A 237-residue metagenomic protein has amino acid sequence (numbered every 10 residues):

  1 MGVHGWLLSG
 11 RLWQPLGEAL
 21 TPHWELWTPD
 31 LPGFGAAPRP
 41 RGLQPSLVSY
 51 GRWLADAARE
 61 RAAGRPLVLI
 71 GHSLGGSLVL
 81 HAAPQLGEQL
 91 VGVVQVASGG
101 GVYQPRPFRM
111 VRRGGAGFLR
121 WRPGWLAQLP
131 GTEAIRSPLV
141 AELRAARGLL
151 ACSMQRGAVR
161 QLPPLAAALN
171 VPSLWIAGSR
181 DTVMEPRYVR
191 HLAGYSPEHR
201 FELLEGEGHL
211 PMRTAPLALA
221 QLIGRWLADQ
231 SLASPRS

Functional and structural regions predicted by a protein language model:
M1-A36: Conserved HGGG/HGGXW glycine-rich cap/lid loop of the alpha/beta-hydrolase fold
H4-W6, G71-S73, G178: Conserved alpha/beta-hydrolase "nucleophile elbow" surrounding the catalytic nucleophile
W27-I70, Q221: Active-site loop/oxyanion-hole signature of alpha/beta-hydrolase fold enzymes
L80-P84, L90-W121: Flexible "cap/lid" loop of the alpha/beta hydrolase fold
P107-R109, A116-V171: Conserved alpha/beta-hydrolase catalytic His-Asp/Glu region
L169, W175-A177, D181: Short beta-strand/loop motif that positions the catalytic acidic residue of the alpha/beta-hydrolase fold
T182-Y188: Conserved alpha/beta-hydrolase "acid-adjacent" motif
E207-A220: Catalytic histidine-centered segment of alpha/beta-hydrolase-like enzymes
